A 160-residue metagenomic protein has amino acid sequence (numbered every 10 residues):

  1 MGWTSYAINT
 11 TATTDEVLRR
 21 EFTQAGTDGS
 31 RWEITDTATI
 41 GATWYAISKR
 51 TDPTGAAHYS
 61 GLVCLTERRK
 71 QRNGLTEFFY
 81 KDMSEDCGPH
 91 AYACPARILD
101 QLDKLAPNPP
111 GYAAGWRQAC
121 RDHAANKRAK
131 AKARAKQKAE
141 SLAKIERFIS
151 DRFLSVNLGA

Functional and structural regions predicted by a protein language model:
M1-D15: Short, extreme N-terminal segment that most often corresponds to the first beta-strand
W3-Y6, Q71-V156: Mixed-charge, Lys/Arg-enriched low-complexity segments
T11-F22, I98, F148: Short, non-transmembrane alpha-helical segments in secretory-pathway proteins
R20-K70, A160: Amphipathic, interaction-prone secondary-structure segments
